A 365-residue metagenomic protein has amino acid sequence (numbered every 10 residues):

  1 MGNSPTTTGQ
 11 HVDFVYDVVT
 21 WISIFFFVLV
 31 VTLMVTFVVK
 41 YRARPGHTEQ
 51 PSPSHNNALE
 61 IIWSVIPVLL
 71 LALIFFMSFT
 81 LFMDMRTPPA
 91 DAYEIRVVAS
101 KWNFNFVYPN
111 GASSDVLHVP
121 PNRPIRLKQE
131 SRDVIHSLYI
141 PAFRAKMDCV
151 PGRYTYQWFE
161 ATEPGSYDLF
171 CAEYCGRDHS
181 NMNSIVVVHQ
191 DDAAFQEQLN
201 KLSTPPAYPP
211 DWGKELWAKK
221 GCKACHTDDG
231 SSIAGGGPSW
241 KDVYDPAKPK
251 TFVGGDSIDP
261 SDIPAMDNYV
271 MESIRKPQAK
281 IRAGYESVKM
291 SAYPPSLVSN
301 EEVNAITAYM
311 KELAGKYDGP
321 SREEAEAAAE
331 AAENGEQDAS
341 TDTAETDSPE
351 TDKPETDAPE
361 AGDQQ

Functional and structural regions predicted by a protein language model:
M1-P124, S203-T204, G315-G319, E326-S340 (+2 more regions): Extracytoplasmic entry segments of secretory-pathway proteins
T80, A90-A92, A112-S114, P120-P124 (+7 more regions): Extracytoplasmic
N105, P120-M182, Q190: Membrane-embedded segments
G111-S113, A193-K219, S232, I263-P264 (+1 more regions): Electrostatic cytochrome c docking/interface patches
E160, N183-D191, T227-R275, S287 (+1 more regions): Gly/Gly-Pro-rich "capping" loops immediately C-terminal to redox-active cysteine motifs in periplasmic/lumenal
C171, G213, K219-D229, I274 (+3 more regions): The canonical Cys-X-X-Cys-His
D192-N200, V288-G335: C-terminal capping alpha-helices of c-type cytochrome domains
D267-R275, A279, N300-T307, K311: An amphipathic alpha-helix signature
